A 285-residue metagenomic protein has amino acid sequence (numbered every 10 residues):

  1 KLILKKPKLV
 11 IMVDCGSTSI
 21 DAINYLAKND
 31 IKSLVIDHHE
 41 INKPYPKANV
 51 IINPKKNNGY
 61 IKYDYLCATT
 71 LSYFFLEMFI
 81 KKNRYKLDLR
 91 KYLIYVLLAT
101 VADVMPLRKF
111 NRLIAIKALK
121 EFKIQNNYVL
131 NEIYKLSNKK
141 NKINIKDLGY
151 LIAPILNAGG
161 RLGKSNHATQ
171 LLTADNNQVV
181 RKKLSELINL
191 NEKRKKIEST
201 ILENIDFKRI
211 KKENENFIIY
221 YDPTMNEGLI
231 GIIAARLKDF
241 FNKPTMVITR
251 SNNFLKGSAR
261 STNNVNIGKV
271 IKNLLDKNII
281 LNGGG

Functional and structural regions predicted by a protein language model:
K1-L9, K28-D30, K47, I80-G285: Hydrophobic helix-and-loop "lid/oligomerization" segment in the mid-to-C-terminal part of catalytic domains
K1-T69: Hydrophobic, small-residue-rich alpha-helical packing segments that form membrane-like cores
V13-G16, I36-H39, P54-K56, F75 (+4 more regions): Fold-independent oxyanion-binding glycine-rich loops and adjacent beta-strand/coil segments at enzyme active sites
